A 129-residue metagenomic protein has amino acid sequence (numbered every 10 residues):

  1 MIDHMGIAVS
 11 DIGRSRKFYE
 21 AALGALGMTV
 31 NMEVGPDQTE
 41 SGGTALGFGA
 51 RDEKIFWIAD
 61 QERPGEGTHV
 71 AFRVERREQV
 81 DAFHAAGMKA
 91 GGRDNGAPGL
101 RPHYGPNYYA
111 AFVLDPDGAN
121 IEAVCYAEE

Functional and structural regions predicted by a protein language model:
M1-D3: Extreme N-terminal starter segment of soluble prokaryotic enzymes
A8-E53: Core segments of cupin and vicinal oxygen chelate
V9-R14, A71-P116: Vicinal oxygen chelate
M32, G96-A97, A127: A generic structural-conservation signal
T39-E75, Q79-A82: Long, continuous compositionally biased terminal/linker segments
P102-H103, Y126-E129: A short acidic/small-residue loop/turn micro-motif
F112-Y126: A cross-kingdom feature marking charged/low-complexity
